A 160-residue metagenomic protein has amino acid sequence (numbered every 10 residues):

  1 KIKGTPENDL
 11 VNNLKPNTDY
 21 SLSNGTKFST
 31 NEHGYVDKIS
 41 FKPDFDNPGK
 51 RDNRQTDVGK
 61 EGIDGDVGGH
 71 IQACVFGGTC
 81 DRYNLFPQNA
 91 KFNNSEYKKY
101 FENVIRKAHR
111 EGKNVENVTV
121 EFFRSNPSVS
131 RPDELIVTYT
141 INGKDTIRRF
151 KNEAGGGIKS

Functional and structural regions predicted by a protein language model:
K1-Y20: Long, low-complexity, intrinsically disordered regions
T18-S160: Domain-level detector of nuclease and nuclease-like folds in predominantly extracellular/periplasmic contexts
